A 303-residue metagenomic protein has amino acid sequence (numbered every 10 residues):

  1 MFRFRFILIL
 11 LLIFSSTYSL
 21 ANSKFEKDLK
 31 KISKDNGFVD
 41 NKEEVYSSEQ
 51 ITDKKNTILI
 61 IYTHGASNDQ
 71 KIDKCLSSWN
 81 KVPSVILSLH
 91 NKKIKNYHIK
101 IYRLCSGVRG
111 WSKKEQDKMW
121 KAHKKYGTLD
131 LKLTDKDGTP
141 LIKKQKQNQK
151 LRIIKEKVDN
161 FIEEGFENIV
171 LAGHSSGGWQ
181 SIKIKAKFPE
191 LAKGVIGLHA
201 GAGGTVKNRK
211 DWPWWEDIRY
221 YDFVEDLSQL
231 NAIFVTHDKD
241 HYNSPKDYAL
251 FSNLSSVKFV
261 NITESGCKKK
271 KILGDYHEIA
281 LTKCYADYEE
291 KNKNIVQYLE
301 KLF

Functional and structural regions predicted by a protein language model:
L20-T57: A domain-start/cap signature at the N-terminus of enzymes
T52-K93: Short, surface-exposed "cap/lid" segments of acyl-processing enzymes
H90-K114, K118-K121, K125-T128: Conserved alpha/beta-hydrolase
K114-E163: Alpha/beta-hydrolase active-site loop
A172-G177, S181: Gly/Ala-rich beta-loop-alpha elbow adjacent to hydrolase catalytic centers
K183-K193: Conserved hydrolase catalytic core segment
G194-C267: The feature captures the conserved acid-bearing segment of alpha/beta-hydrolase catalytic domains
V257-F303: C-terminal catalytic histidine-bearing segment of alpha/beta-hydrolase fold enzymes
